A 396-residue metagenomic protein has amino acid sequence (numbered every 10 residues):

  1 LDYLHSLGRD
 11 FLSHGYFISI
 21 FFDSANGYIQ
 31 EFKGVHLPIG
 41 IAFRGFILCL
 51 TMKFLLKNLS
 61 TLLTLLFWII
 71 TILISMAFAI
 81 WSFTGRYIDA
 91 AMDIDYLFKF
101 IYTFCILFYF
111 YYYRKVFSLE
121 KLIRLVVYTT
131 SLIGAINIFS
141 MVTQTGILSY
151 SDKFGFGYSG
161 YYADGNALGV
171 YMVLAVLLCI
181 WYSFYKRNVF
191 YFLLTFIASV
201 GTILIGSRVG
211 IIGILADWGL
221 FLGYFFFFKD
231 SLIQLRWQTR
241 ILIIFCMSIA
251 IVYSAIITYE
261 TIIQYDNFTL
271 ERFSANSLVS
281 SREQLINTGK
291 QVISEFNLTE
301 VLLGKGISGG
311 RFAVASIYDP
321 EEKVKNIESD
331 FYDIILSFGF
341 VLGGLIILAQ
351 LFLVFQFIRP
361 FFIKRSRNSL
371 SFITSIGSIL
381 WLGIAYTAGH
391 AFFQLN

Functional and structural regions predicted by a protein language model:
L1-L56, L73-S82: N-terminal signal-anchor transmembrane segment
L1-S6, F43-L55, A175-S183, G343-I363: Hydrophobic, aromatic-rich transmembrane alpha-helices and their immediate juxtamembrane boundary segments
F21-F32, S337-F338, S366-N396: Membrane helix-loop boundary segments at the extracytoplasmic
P38-I47, L65-A77, R86-Y112, L125: Aromatic-anchored transmembrane helix interface
K121-L148, A163-F227: Alpha-helical transmembrane segments of multi-pass inner-membrane proteins
R124, N188-F190, G219, F227 (+2 more regions): Hydrophobic transmembrane alpha-helices and their immediate junctions
I147, S159, N276-F338, I358: Long extracytoplasmic/lumenal interhelical loops at the membrane interface of multi-pass membrane proteins
F225-S274, I293-L298: A membrane-periplasm/extracellular boundary helix in multi-pass inner-membrane enzymes that assemble envelope glycans
